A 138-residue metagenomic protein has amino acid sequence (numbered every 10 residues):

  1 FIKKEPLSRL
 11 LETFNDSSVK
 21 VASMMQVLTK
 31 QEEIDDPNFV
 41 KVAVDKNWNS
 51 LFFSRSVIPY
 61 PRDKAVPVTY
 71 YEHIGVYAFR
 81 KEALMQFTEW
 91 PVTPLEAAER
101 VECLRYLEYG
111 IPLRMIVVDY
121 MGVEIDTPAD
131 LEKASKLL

Functional and structural regions predicted by a protein language model:
F1-I2, G122: A short, conserved beta-strand element in the Rossmann-like catalytic core that flanks the donor/metal-binding loop
K3-W90: Conserved core of the sugar-phosphate nucleotidyltransferase
R62, V68-L138: Conserved alpha/beta core of the MobA/IspD/sugar-nucleotide pyrophosphorylase nucleotidyltransferase superfamily
